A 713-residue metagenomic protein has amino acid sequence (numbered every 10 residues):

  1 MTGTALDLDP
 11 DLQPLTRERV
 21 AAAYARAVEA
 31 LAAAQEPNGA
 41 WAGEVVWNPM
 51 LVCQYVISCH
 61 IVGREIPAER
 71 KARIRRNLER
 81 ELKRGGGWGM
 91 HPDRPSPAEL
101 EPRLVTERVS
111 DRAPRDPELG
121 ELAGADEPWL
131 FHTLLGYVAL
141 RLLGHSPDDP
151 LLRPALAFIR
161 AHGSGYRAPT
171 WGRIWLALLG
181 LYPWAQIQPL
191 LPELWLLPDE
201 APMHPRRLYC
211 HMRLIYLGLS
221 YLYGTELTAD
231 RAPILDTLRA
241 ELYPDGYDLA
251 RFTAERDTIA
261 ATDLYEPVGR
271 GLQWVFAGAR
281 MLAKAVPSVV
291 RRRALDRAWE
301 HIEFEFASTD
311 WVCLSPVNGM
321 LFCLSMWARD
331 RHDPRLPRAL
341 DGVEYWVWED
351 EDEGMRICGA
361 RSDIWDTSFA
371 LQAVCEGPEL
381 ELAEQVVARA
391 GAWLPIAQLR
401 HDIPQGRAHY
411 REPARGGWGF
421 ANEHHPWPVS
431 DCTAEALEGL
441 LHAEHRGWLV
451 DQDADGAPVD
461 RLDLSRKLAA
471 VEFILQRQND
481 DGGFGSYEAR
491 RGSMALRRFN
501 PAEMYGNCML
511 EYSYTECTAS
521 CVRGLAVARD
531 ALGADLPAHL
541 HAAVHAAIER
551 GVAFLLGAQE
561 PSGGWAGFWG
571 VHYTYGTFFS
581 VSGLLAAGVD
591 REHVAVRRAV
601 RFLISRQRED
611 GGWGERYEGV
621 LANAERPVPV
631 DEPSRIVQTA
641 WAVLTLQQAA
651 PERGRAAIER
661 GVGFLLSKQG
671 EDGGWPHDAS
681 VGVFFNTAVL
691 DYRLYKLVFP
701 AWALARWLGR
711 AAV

Functional and structural regions predicted by a protein language model:
M1-V713: Preference for long, amphipathic alpha-helical scaffolds in soluble/luminal domains and all-alpha bundles
